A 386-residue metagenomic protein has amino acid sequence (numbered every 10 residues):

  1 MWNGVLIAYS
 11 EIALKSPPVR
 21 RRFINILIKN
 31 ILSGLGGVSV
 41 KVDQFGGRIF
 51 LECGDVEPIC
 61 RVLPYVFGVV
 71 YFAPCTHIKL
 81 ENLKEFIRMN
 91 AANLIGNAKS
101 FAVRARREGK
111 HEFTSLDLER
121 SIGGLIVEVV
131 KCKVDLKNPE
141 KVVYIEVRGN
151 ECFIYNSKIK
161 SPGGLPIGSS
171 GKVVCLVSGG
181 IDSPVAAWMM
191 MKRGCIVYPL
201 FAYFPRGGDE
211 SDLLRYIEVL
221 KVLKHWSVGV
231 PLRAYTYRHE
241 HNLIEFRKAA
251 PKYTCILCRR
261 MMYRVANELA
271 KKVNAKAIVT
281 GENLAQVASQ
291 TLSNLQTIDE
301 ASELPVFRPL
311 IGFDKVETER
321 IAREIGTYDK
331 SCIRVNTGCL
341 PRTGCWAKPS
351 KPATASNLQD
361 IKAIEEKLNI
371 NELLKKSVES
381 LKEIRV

Functional and structural regions predicted by a protein language model:
M1-V174, P184-R233, E300, R385-V386: RNA-binding accessory domains that recognize and position tRNA/RNA substrates
G34, R193, V219-W226, L269 (+4 more regions): Change "in soluble alpha/beta enzymes" to "in soluble alpha/beta proteins
S121-I126, K158-S170, L243, K248-R320 (+2 more regions): Active-site adenylate/phosphate-handling loop in enzymes that bind or generate adenylated species
C175, P199-F201, T236, T280 (+1 more regions): Structural beta-sheet core signal
G180: Conserved G/P- and acidic residue-centered "switch" motifs that form tight phosphate/ATP-binding loops in soluble
I196, K276, Y328: Residue-level detector of anion-binding/catalytic polar loops
L220-K248, I333-T337, R342: A conserved beta-strand->alpha-helix junction
V287, S293-V386: Short hairpin/turn module used for nucleic-acid contact or packing/dimerization
